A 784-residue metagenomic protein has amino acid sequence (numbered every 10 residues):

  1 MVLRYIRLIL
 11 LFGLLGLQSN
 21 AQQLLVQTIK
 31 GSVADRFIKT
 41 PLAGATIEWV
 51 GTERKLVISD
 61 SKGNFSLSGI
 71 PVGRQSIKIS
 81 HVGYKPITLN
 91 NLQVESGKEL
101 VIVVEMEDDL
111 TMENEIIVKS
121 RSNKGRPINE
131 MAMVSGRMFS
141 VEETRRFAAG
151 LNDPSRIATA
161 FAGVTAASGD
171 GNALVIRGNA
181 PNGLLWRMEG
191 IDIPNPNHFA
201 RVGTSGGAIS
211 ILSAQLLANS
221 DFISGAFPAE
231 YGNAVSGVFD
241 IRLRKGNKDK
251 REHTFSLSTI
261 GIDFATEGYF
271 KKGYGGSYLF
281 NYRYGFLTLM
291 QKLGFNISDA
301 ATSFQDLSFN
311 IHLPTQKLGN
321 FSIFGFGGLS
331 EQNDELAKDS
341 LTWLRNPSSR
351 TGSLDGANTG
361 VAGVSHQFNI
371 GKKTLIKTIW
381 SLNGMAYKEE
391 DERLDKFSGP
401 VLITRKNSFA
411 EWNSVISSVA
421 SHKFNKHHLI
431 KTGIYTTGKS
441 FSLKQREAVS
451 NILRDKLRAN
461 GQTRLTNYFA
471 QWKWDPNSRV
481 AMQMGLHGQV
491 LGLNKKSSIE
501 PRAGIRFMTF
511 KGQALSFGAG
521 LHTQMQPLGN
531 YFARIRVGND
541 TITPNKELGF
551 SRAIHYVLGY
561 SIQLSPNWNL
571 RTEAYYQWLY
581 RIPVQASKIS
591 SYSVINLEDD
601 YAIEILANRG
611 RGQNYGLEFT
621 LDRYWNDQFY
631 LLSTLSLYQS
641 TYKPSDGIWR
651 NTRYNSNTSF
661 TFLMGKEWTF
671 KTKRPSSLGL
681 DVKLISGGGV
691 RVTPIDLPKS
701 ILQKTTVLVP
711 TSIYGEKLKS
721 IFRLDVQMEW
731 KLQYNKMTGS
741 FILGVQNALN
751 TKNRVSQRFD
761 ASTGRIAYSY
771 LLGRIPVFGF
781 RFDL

Functional and structural regions predicted by a protein language model:
A21-E115, R121-N123: Periplasm-facing N-terminal accessory domains of Gram-negative outer-membrane beta-barrel systems
T28, I260-Y284, I297-N333, L354-L382 (+1 more regions): Transmembrane beta-barrel wall of Gram-negative outer-membrane proteins
K85, Q93-V101, I117-F227, V238 (+1 more regions): Periplasmic N-terminal accessory/gating domains of Gram-negative outer-membrane beta-barrel systems
N197, G203, A337-T342, A386 (+7 more regions): Surface-exposed extracellular loop regions of Gram-negative outer-membrane beta-barrel proteins, predominantly
F409, N413-S417, L457-F469, N545 (+4 more regions): Outer membrane beta-barrel strand-and-loop segments of large Gram-negative receptors, especially TonB-dependent
E411, H427-L429, Y435, K456-L579 (+2 more regions): Structural signature of Gram-negative outer-membrane beta-barrels, strongest in the C-terminal barrel of TonB-dependent
N477, Y576-W578, Y601-G689: Gram-negative outer-membrane beta-barrel transporters
L631, L684-T705, K719-D725, E729-L784: C-terminal beta-signal and adjacent terminal beta-strands/loops of Gram-negative outer-membrane beta-barrel proteins
